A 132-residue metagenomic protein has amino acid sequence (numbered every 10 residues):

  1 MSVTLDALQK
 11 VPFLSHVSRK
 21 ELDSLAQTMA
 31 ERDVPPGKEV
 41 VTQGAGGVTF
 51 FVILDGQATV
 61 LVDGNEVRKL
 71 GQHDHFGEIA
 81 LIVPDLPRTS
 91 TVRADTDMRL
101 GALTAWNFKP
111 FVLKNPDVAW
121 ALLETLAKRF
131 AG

Functional and structural regions predicted by a protein language model:
S2: A short mid-domain helix/strand-loop element embedded in enzyme catalytic domains that forms or borders the active-site
L5, Q9-L61, A80: Regulatory nucleotide-sensing modules
D23, Q27, D117-W120, E124 (+1 more regions): Generic detection of well-ordered alpha-helical segments
R68-E124: Cyclic-nucleotide recognition modules
